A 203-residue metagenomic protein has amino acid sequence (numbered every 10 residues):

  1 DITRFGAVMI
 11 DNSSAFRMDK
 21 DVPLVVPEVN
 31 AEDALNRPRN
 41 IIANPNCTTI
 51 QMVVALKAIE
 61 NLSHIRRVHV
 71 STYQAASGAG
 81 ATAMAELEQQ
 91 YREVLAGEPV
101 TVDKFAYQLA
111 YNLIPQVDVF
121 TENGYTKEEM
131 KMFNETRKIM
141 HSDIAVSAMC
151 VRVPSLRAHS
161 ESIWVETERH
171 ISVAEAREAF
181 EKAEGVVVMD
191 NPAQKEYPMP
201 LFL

Functional and structural regions predicted by a protein language model:
D1-L109, A145, E178, D190-F202: N-terminal Rossmann-like NAD(P) cofactor-binding subdomain of oxidoreductases, focused on the glycine-rich
A76-L203: Charged docking surfaces used in two-component/phosphorelay signaling
